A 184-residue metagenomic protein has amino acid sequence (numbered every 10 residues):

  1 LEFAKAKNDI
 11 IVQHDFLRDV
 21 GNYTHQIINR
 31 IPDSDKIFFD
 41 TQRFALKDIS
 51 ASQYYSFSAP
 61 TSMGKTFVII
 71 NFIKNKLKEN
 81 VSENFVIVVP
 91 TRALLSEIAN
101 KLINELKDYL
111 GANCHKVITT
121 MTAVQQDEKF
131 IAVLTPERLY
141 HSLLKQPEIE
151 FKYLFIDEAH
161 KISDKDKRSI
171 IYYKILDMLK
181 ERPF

Functional and structural regions predicted by a protein language model:
L1-F184: N-terminal helicase ATP-binding lobe
